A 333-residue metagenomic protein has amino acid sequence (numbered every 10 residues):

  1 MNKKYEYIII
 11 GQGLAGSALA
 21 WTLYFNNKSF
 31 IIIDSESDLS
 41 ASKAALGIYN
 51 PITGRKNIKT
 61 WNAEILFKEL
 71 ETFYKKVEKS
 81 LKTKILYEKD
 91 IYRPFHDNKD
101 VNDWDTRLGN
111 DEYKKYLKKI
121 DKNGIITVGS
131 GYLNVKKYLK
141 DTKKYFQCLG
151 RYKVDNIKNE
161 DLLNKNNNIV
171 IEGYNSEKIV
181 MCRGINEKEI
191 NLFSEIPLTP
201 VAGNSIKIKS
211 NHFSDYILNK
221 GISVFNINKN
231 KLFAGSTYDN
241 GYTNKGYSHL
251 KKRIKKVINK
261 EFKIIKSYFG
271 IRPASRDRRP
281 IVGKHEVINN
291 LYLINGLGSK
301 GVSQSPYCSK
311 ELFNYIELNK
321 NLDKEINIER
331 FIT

Functional and structural regions predicted by a protein language model:
Y5-I31: N-terminal Rossmann-like FAD-binding beta1-loop-alpha1 element of flavoenzymes
A15, D38, N186: Conserved Rossmann-like nucleotide-cofactor binding loop
A18-N26, K43, I48, T53 (+2 more regions): Active-site substrate-recognition segment that forms the wall of the catalytic cavity or substrate channel
G47-I126: Dinucleotide-binding Rossmann-like beta1-alpha1 core, especially the glycine-rich loop that anchors the ADP
N57-E69, I125-D141, N240-G246, S303: Short beta-strand to alpha-helix junction loop
I126-K178, C182-R183, E187: Helical element adjacent to the flavin cofactor pocket in flavoenzyme catalytic cores
K266-T333: C-terminal catalytic lobe of FAD-dependent flavoproteins
